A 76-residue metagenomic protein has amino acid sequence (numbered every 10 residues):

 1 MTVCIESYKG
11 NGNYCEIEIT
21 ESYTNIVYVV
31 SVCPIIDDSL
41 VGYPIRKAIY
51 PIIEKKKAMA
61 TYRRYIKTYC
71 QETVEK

Functional and structural regions predicted by a protein language model:
M1-D37: Short N-terminal "domain-start" leader segments that mark the transition from disordered tails or signal peptides into
M1-V3, Q71-K76: Short intrinsically disordered terminal tails
S7-K9, C33-K57: A short, exposed loop/beta-hairpin motif centered on an aromatic-Gly-Thr core
N13-C15, I45, T61: Polar low-complexity intrinsically disordered regions enriched in Ser/Thr and small residues
V32, G42-I45, R64-K67, K76: Surface-exposed beta-strand edges and their flanking turn/coil or helix-capping segments
A58-C70: Acidic, low-complexity intrinsically disordered segments
